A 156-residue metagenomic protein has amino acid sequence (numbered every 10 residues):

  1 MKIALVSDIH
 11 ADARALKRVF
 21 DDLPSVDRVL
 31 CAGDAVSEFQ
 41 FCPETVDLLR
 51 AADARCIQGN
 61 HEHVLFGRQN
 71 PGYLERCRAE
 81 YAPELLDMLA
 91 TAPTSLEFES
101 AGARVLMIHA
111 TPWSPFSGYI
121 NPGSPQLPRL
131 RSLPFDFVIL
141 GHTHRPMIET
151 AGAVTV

Functional and structural regions predicted by a protein language model:
K2-H10, R104-T111, T155-V156: Active-site-proximal beta-strand elements of phosphoester/diester hydrolases
K2-T91: Core catalytic region of metal-dependent phosphoesterases/phosphodiesterases, especially metallo-beta-lactamase-like
I9, M107-W113, V138-P146: Histidine-centered catalytic micro-motifs
R28, R55, V105, D136-F137: Short, Asp-centered acidic motifs that coordinate Mg2+ and/or phosphate in catalytic or ligand-binding sites
R68-Q69, S117-G118, E149-A151: Short, well-ordered secondary-structure micro-motifs
P71-C77, A101-P134: Active-site-proximal segments of metal-dependent phosphoesterases and phosphodiesterases across multiple
T94-G102, E149-A151: Short acidic-hydrophobic surface loop/beta-edge motif
P122-V156: Conserved beta-sheet core of the metallophosphoesterase superfamily
